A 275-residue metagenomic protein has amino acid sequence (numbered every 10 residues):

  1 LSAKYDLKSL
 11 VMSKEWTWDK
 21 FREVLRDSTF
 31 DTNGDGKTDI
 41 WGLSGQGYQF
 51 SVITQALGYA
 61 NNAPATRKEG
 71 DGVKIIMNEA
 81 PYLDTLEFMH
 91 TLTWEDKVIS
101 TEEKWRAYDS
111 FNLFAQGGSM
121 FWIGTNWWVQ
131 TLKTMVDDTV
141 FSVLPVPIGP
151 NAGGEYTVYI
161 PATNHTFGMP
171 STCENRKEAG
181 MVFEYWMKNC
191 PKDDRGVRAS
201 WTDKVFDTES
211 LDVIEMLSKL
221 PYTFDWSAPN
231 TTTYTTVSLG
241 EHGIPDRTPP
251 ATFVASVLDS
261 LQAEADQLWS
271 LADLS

Functional and structural regions predicted by a protein language model:
L1-V11: Aromatic-glycine-rich donor-binding/catalytic loop that engages nucleotide-sugar donors across glycosyltransferases
S2, K14-K74: Extracytoplasmic/periplasmic solute-binding protein
V11-K14, W41, A63-D84, G149-V158: Short, solvent-exposed loop/beta-turn-alpha elements that line the ligand-binding surface or hinge of extracytoplasmic
W18, R22-D27, P64-K104: Glycine-centered hinge/linker elements that transmit conformational signals in sensory and ligand-binding systems
R22-D27, A107-W122: Short helices/loops that flank or line small-molecule/ion binding pockets
M120-T125, S142: Paired acidic/hydrophobic, glycine-rich loop segments that form the ligand-binding mouth/hinge of periplasmic-binding
T134-D203: Extracytoplasmic/periplasmic substrate-recognition and gating elements
S171-G180, K188-S275: Conserved C-terminal helix/tail region of periplasmic/extracytoplasmic solute-binding proteins
